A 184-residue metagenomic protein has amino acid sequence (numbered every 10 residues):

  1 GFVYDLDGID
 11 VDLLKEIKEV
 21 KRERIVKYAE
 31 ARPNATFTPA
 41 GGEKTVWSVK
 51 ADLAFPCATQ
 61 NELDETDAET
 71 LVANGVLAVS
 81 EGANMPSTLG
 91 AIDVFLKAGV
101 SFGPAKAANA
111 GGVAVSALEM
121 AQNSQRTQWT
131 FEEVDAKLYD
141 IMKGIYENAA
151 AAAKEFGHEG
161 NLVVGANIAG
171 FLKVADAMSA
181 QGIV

Functional and structural regions predicted by a protein language model:
G1-K50: Glycine-rich phosphate/diphosphate-binding loop of Rossmann-like nucleotide-binding domains
Y4-D12, T66-D67, G90-I92, V113-E119: Short acidic, glycine/serine/threonine-rich loops at helix termini
D7-V11, E19, D52, A68 (+3 more regions): Short capping/connector residues at structural and topological boundaries
G41-A51, E62-A78: Rossmann-fold NAD(P) dinucleotide-binding segment
D52-P56, E81: Redox-cofactor binding/interface segments in oxidoreductases and associated redox assembly factors
A58-T59, N84: Short glycine-/small-residue-rich Rossmann-like dinucleotide-binding loops
N61-L63, S87-T88: Short glycine-rich, flexible loops that bind phosphorylated cofactors or substrates
V72-V184: Adenosine-phosphate binding glycine-rich loop
